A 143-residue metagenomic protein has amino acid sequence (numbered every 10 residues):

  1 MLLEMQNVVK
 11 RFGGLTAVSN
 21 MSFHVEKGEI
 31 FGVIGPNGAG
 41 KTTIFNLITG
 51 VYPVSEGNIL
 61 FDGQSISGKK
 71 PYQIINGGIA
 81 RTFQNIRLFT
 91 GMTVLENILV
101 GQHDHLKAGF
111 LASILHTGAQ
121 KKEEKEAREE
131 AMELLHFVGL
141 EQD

Functional and structural regions predicted by a protein language model:
M5-V8: Conserved catalytic Walker-motif region of ABC-type ATPase nucleotide-binding domains
F31-P36: The feature captures the beta-strand-to-loop junction immediately N-terminal to the Walker
T49: Helix-to-loop junction immediately C-terminal to a conserved catalytic motif
G57-S65, N76-G77, E130, F137: Conserved ABC transporter NBD signature motif
M92-Q102, K107-I114: Short coil-to-helix segment of the ABC ATPase nucleotide-binding domain corresponding to the Q-loop/switch region
L111-D143: Conserved ABC ATPase "signature" region
